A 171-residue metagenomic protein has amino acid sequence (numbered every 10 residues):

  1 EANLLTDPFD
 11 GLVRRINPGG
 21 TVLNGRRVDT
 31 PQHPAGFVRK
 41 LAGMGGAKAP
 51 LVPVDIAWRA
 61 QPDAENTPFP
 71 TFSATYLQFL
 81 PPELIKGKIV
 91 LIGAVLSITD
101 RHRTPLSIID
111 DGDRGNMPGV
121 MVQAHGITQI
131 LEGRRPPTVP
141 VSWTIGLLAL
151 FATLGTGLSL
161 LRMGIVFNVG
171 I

Functional and structural regions predicted by a protein language model:
E1-T153: Flexible inter-domain connectors and hinge/loop segments
G155-I171: Juxtamembrane interface at the cytosolic side of transmembrane helices
